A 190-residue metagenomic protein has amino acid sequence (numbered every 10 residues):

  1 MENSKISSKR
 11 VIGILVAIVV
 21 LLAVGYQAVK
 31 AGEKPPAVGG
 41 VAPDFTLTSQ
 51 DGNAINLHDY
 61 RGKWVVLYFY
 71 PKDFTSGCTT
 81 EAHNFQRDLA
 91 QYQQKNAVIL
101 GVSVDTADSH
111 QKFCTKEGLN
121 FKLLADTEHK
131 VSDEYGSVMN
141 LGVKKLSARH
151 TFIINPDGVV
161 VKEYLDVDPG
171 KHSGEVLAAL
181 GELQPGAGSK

Functional and structural regions predicted by a protein language model:
M1-T48, G186, K190: N-terminal targeting signals for export/organelle localization
P36, F45-V65: A short beta-strand-turn-helix
A42-P43, W64, A148-H150: Short loop/turn microsegments at loop-to-beta-strand junctions
H58-T80, F85: Short active-site neighborhood of thiol/selenol oxidoreductases, capturing the structured segment around
T79-L119, T127-E134: Structural microenvironment flanking redox-active thiols in thiol-disulfide oxidoreductases
L119-F121, V138-L141, K145-F152: Structural micro-motif
L146-K190: Thiol-/selenol-based redox modules, centered on thioredoxin-like and closely related oxidoreductase domains
